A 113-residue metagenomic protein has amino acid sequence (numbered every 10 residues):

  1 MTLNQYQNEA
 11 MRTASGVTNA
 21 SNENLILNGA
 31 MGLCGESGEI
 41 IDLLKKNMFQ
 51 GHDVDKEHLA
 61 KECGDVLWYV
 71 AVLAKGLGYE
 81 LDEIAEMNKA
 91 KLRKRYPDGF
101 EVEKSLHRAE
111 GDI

Functional and structural regions predicted by a protein language model:
M1-C63, L67-I113: Flexible "arm" and connector segments at domain edges
